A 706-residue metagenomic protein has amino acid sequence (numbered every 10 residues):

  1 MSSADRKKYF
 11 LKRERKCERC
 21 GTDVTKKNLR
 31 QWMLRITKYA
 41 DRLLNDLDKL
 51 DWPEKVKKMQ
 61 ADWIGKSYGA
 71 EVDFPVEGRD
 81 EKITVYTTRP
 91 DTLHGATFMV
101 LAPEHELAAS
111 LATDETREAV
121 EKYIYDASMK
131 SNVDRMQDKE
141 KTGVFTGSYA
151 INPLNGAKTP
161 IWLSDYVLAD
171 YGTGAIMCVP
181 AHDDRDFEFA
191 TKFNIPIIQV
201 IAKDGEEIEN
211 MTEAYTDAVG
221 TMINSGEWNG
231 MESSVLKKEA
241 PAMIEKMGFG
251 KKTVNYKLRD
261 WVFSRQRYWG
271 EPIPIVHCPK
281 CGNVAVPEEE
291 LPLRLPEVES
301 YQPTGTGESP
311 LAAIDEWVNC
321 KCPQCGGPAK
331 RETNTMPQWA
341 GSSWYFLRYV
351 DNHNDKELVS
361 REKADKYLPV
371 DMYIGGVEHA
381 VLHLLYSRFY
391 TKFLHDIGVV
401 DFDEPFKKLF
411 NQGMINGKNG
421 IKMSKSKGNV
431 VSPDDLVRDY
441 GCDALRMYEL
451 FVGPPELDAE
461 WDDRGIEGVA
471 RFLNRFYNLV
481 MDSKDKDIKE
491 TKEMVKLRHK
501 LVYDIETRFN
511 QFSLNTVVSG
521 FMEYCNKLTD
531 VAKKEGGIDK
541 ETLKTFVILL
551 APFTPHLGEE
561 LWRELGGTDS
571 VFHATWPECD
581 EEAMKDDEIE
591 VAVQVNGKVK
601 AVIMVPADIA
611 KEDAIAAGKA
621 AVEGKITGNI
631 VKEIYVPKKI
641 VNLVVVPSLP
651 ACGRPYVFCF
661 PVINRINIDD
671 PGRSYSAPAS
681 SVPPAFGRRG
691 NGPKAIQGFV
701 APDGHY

Functional and structural regions predicted by a protein language model:
M1-A202, P310, K321, C325 (+3 more regions): NTP-handling and nucleic-acid-processing catalytic cores
M1-I83, P90, A175-P292, E299 (+7 more regions): Residue patterns forming the tRNA-binding/recognition surfaces of aminoacyl-tRNA synthetases and related DALR
M1-S2, K252-C281, Q338, D403 (+2 more regions): Helix-rich, typically C-terminal accessory recognition domains appended to large enzymatic cores
E77-R79, R117, I151-K158, D170 (+13 more regions): Secondary-structure transition/capping motifs at alpha-helix termini and the adjoining loop/turn into the next element
S148-L154, K158-Y171, V318-P455: Alpha-helical recognition segments enriched in aromatics with Gly/Pro capping that present substrate-recognition
L168-I176, M222-G226, M243-E245, R331 (+7 more regions): Glycine- and acidic
F699-H705: Short, intrinsically disordered C-terminal tails of secreted or membrane-associated proteins
